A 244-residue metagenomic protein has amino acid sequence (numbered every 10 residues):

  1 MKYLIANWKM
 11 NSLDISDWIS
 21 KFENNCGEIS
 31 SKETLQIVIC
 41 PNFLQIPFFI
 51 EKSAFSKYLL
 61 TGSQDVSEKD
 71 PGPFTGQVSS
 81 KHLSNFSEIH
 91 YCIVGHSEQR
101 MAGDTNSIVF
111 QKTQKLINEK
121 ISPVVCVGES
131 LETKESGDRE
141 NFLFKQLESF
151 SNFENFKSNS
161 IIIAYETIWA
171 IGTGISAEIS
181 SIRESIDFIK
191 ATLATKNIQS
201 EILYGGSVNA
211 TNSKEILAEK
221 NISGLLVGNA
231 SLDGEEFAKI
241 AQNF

Functional and structural regions predicted by a protein language model:
M1-F244: Active-site loop-to-helix "anion-binding N-cap" substructures in soluble metabolic enzymes
